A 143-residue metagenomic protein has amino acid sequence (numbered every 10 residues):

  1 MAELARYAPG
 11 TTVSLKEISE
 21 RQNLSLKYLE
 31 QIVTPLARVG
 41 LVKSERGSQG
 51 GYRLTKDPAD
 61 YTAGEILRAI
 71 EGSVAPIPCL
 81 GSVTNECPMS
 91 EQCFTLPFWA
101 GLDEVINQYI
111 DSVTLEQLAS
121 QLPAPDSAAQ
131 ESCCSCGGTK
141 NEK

Functional and structural regions predicted by a protein language model:
M1-P9: Short amphipathic alpha-helical interface segments
T12-Q22: A short alpha-helical element within helix-turn-helix/winged-helix DNA-binding domains across DNA-binding proteins
E20, A37-R38: Alpha-helical residues within the helix-turn-helix
K27: Key DNA-contact positions within bacterial/archaeal DNA-binding proteins
G40-T55: Beta-hairpin "wing" of winged helix-turn-helix
A63, G81-K143: C-terminal regulatory/oligomerization modules of transcriptional regulators
